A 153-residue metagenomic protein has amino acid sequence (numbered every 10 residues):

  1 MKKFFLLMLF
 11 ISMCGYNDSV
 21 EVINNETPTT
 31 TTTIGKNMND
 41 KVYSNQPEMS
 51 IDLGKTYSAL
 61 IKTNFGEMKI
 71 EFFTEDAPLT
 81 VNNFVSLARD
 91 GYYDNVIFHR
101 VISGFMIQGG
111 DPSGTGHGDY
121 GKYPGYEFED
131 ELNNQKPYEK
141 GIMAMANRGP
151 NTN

Functional and structural regions predicted by a protein language model:
F4-S12: Sec-dependent N-terminal signal peptides
C14-N153: Cyclophilin-like peptidyl-prolyl cis-trans isomerases
